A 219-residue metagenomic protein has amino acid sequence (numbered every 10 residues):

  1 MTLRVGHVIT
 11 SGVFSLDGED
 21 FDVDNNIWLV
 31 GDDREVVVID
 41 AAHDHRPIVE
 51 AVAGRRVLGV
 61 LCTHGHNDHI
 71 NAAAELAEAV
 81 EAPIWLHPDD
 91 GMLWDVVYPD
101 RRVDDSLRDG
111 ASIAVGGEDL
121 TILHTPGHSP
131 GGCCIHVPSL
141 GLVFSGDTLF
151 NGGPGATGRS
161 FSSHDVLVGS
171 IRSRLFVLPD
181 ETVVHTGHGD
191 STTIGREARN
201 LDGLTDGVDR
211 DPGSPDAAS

Functional and structural regions predicted by a protein language model:
T2-R55, C134-G146: Conserved beta-strand hairpin/beta-sheet module of binuclear metal-dependent hydrolase folds, prominently
H7-L29, D95-Y98, R102, G153 (+1 more regions): Active-site-proximal loop/helix segment associated with metal-binding centers of metalloenzymes
D22-V23, V36, H43-D119, R199-G207: Active-site HxH/HxHxD metal-binding segment of metal-dependent hydrolases
N26-W28, D105, G110-A111, C133 (+1 more regions): Residue-level detector of beta-strand structural context in well-folded domains
V30, D40, H64, L76 (+6 more regions): Divalent metal-coordination and catalytic microenvironments
V36, D119, P130-S219: Metallo-beta-lactamase
I39, L58-H66, I84-P88, H124-G127 (+2 more regions): Active-site neighborhood of phospho(di)ester-bond hydrolases with catalytic His/Asp-centered motifs
H43, N67, D90, G127 (+3 more regions): Short, glycine/acidic-enriched loop or turn micro-motifs at the edges of active sites
